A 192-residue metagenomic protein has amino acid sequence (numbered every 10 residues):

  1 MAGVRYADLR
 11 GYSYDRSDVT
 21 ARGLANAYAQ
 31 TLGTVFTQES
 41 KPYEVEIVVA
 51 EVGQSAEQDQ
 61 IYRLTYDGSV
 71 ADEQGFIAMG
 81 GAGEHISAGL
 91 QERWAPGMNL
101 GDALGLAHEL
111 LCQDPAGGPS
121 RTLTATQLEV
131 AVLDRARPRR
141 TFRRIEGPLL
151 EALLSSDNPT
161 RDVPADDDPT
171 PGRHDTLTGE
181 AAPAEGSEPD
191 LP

Functional and structural regions predicted by a protein language model:
M1-P192: Long, low-complexity N-terminal extensions
